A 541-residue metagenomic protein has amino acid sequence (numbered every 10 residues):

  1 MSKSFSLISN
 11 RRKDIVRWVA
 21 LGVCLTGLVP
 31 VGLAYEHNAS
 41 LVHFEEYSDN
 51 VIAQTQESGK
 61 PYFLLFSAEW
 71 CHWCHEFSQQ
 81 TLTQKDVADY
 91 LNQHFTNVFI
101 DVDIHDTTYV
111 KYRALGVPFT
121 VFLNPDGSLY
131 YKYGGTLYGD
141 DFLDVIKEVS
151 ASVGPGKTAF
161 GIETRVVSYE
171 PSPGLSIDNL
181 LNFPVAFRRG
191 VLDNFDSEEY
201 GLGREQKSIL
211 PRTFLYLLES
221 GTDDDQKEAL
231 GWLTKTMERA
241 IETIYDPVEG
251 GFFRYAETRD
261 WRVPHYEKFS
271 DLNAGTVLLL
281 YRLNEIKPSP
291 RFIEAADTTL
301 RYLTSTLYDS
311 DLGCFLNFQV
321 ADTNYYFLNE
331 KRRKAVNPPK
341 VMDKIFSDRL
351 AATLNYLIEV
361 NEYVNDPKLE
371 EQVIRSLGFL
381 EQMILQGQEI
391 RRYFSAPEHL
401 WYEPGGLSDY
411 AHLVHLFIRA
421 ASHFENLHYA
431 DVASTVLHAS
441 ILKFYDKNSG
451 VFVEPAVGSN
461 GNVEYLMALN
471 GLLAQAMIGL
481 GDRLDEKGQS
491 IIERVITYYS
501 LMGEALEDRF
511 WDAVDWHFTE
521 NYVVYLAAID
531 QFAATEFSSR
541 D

Functional and structural regions predicted by a protein language model:
M1-R12: N-terminal secretory signal peptides that target proteins for export/translocation
V19-P30: Bacterial N-terminal signal peptides
V31-N38, G116, S150-D541: Glycan-recognition and catalytic cores of secretory/periplasmic carbohydrate-active enzymes
H37-G59, S176-L180: Electrostatic cytochrome c docking/interface patches
D49-I52, K85-Y131: Thioredoxin-like thiol-disulfide oxidoreductase module
D49-T83: Local sequence-structure signature of Cys/Sec-based thiol-disulfide redox active-site neighborhoods
E69, F99-D101, Y266, Y393: Catalytic cores of eukaryotic secretory-pathway lumenal/extracellular enzymes that build and remodel glycoconjugates
G116, F122-G156: Non-catalytic, surface beta->alpha helical segment in thiol-disulfide oxidoreductase systems
